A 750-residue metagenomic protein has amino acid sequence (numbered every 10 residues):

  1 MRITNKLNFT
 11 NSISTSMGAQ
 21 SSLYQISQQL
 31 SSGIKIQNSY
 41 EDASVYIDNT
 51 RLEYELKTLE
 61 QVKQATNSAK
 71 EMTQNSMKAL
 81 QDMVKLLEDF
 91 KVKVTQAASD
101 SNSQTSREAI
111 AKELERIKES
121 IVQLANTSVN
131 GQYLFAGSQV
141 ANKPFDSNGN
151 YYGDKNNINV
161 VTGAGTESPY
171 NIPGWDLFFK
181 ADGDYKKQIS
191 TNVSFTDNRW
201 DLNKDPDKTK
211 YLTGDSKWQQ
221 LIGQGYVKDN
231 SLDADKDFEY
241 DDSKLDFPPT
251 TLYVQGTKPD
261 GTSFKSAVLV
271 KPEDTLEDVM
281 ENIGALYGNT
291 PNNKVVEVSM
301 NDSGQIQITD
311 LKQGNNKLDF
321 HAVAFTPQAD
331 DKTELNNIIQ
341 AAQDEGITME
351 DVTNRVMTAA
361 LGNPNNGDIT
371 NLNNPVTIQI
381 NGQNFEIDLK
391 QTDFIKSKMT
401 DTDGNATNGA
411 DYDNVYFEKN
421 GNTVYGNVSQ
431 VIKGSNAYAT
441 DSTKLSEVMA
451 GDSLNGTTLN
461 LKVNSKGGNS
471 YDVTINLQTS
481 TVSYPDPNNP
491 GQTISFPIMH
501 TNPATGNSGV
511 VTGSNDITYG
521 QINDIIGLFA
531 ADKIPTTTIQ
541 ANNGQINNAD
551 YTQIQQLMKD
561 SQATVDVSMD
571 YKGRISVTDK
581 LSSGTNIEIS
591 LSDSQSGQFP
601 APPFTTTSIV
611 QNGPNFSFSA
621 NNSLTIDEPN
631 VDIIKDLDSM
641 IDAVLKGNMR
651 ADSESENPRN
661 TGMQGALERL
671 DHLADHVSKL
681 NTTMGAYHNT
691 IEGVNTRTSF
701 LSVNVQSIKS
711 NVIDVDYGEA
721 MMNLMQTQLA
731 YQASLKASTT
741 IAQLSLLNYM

Functional and structural regions predicted by a protein language model:
M1, F9-T10, M17-Q20, Y24-S27 (+2 more regions): Bacterial flagellar/type III secretion structural subunits and associated motility module proteins, recognized via
M1-N148, V160, T166-P173, D274 (+4 more regions): Amphipathic alpha-helical polymerization modules
